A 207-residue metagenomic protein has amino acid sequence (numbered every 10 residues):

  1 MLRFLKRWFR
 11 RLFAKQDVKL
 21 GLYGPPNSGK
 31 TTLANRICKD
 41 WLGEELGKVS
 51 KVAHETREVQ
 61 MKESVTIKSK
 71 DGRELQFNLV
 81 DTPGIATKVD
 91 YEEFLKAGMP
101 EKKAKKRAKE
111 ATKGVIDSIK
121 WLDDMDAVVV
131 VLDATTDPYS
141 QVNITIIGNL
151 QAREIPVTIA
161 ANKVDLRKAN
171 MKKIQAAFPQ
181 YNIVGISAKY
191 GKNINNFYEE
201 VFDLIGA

Functional and structural regions predicted by a protein language model:
M1-G98: Conserved G1/Walker A P-loop phosphate-binding module
K19, K163-A207: Canonical P-loop GTPase G-domain recognition
S28, R57, Q141, A169 (+2 more regions): Charged, alpha-helix-enriched surfaces in structured cytosolic catalytic cores of large nucleotide-utilizing machines
R36-I37, E92-L95, N143-I147, K172-A176 (+1 more regions): Short, glycine/charged-enriched secondary-structure capping and boundary segments
E55, G84-A86, T135-D137, K163-R167 (+1 more regions): Conserved nucleotide-binding/hydrolysis micro-motifs of P-loop NTPases
K88-V115: Charged, glycine/proline-rich intrinsically disordered loops and linkers
K106-Y181: Conserved C-terminal guanine-recognition region of P-loop GTPase G domains, centered on the G4
